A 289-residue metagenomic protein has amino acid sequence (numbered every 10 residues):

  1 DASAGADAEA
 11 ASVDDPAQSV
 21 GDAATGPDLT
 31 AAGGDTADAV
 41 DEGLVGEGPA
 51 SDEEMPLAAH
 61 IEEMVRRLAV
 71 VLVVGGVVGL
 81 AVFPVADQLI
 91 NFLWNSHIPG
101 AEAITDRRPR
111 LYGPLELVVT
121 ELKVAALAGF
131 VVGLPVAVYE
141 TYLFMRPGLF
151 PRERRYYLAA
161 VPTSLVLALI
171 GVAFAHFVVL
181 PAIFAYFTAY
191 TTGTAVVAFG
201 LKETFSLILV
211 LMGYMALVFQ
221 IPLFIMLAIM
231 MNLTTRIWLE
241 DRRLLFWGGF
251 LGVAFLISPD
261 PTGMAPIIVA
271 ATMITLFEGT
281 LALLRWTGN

Functional and structural regions predicted by a protein language model:
D1-N289: Membrane topogenic/interface segments and analogous intrinsically disordered interaction regions
